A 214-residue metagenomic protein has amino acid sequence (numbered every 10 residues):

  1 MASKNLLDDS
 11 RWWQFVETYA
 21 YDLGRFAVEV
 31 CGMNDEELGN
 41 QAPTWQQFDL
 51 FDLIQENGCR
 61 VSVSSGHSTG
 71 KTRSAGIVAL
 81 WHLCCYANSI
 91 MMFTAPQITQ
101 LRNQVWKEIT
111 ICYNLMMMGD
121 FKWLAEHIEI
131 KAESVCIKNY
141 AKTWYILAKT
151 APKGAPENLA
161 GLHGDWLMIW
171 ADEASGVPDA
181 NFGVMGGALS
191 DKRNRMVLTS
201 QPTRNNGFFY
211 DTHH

Functional and structural regions predicted by a protein language model:
M1-H214: Phosphate/NTP-binding elements of NTP-utilizing enzymes
